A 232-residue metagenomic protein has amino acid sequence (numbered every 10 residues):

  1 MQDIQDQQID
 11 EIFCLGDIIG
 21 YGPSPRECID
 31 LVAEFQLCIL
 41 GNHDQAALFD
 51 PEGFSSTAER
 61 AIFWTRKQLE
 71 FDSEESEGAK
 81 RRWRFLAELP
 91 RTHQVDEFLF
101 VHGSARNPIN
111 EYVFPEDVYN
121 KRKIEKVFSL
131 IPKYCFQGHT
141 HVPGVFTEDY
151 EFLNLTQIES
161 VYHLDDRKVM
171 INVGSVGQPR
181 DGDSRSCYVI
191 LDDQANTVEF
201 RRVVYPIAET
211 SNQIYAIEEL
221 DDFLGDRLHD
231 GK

Functional and structural regions predicted by a protein language model:
M1-F35: N-terminal active-site segment of His-dependent metallophosphoesterases
D3-I9, V95, S129-I131, L164: Glycine-rich phosphate-binding loop signature in dinucleotide/nucleotide-binding domains
I12-D17, C38-N42, V101, Y134-H139 (+1 more regions): Active-site neighborhood of phospho(di)ester-bond hydrolases with catalytic His/Asp-centered motifs
G20-P23, D44-L48, R106-P108, F136-E148 (+1 more regions): Active-site environment of divalent metal-dependent phosphoester hydrolases
F35-F98, R106-N107, E111-I131: Active-site neighborhood of divalent metal-dependent phosphoester bond hydrolases
H93-F100, L164-V169: Beta-strand-turn-beta hairpins that frame and shape the catalytic cleft of phosphate-ester-processing enzymes
Y119-S160, D166-V169: Anionic-ligand binding region
E148-K232: Acidic, His/Gly-rich catalytic cores of divalent-metal-dependent hydrolytic chemistry
